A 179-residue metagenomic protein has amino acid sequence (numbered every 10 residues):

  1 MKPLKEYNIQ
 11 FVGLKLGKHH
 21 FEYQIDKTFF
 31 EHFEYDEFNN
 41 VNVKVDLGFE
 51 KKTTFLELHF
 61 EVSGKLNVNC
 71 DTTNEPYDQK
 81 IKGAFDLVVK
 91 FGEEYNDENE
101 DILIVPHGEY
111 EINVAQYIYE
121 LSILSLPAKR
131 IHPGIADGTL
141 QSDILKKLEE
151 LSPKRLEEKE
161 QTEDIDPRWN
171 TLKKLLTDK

Functional and structural regions predicted by a protein language model:
M1-Q10, E93-K179: Charge-rich, low-complexity linker and terminal segments
M1-T72: A positional/architectural concept
Y35, D71-D78, L124, T177: Short, intrinsically disordered, mixed-charge
N40-K44, G64-L66, Y77-I81, I104-G108 (+2 more regions): Short, low-complexity, polar/charged sequence segments that are solvent-exposed and flexible
E57-E61, K80-D86, K159-Q161: Solvent-exposed, well-ordered amphipathic alpha-helical segments that flank/support binding or catalytic loops
V62, L66-N69, Y77, I81 (+3 more regions): Amphipathic alpha-helical interface surfaces
N69-E98: Helix-adjacent hinge/juxtasegments
